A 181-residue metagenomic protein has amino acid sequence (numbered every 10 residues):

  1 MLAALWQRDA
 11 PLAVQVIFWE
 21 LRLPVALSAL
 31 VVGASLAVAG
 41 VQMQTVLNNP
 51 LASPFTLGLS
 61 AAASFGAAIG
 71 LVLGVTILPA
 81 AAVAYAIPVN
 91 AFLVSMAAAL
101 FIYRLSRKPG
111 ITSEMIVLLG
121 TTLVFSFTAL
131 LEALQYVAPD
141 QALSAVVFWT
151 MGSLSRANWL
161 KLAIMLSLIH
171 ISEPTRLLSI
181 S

Functional and structural regions predicted by a protein language model:
M1-S172, R176: Alpha-helical transmembrane segments in inner-membrane proteins
